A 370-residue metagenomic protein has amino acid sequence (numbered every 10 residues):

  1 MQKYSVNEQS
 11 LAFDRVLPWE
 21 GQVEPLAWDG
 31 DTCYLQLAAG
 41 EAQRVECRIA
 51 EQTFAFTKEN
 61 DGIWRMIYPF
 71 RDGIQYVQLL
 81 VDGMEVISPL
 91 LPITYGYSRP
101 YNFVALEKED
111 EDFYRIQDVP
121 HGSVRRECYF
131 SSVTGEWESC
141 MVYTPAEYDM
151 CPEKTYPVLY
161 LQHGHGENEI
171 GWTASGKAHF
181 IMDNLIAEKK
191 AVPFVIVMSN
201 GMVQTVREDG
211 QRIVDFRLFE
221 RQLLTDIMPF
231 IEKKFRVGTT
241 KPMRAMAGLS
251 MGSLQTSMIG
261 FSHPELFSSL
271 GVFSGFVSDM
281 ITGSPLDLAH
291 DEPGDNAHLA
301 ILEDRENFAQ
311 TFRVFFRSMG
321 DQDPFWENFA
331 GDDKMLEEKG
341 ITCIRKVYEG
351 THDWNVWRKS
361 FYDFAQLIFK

Functional and structural regions predicted by a protein language model:
Q2-F54, K58-K370: Non-catalytic cap/lid and distal C-terminal segments of serine-dependent acyl enzymes
